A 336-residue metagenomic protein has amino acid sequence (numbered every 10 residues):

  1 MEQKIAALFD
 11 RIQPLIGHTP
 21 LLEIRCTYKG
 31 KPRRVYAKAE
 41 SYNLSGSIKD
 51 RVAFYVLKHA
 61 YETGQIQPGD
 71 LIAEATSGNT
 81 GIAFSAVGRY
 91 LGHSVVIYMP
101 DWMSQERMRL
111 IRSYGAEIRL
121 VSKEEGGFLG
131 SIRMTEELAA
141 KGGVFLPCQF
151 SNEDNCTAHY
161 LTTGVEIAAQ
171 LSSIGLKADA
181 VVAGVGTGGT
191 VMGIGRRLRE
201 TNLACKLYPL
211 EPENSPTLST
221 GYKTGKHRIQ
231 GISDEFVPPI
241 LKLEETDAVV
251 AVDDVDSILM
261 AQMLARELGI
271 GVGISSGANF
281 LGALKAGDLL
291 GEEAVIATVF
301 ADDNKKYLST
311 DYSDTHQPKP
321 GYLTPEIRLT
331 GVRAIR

Functional and structural regions predicted by a protein language model:
M1-R336: PLP-dependent amino-acid enzyme catalytic core
